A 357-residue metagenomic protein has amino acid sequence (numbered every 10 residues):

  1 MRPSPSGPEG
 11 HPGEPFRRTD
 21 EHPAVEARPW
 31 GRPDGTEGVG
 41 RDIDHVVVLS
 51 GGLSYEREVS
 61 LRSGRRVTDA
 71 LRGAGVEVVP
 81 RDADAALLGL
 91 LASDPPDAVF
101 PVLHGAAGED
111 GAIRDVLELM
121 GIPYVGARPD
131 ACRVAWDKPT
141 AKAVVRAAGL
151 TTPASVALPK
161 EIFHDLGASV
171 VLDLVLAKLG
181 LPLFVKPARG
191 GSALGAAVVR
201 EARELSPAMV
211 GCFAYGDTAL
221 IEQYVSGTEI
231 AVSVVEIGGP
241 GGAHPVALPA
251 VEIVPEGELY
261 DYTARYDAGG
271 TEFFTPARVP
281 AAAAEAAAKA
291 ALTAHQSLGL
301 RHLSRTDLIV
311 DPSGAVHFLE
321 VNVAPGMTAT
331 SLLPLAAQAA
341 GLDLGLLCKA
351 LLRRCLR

Functional and structural regions predicted by a protein language model:
M1-T140, A147, P159-V171, A350 (+1 more regions): ATP-binding N-terminal substructure of ATP-dependent carboxylate-amine bond-forming enzymes
R2-P3, G7, F16-D20, P29-G31 (+2 more regions): ATP-dependent carboxylate activation and anion-phosphoryl transfer catalytic cores that bind Mg-ATP to form
S60, P153-A157, P182-P207, E229-A231: Glycine-rich phosphate-binding loop of ATP-grasp-fold ATP-dependent ligases
V78, P123-Y124, T152, L183 (+1 more regions): Hydrophobic beta-strand scaffold residues
V79-A86, A219, Q223, I230-A231 (+1 more regions): A short glycine-rich, hydrophobically flanked beta-strand micro-motif that places a catalytic Asp/Glu for divalent metal
V145-R146, V175-L194, D217-S226, I230: ATP-grasp fold ATP-binding core
A197-K289, P312-H317: Phosphate-binding site of ATP-dependent enzymes
